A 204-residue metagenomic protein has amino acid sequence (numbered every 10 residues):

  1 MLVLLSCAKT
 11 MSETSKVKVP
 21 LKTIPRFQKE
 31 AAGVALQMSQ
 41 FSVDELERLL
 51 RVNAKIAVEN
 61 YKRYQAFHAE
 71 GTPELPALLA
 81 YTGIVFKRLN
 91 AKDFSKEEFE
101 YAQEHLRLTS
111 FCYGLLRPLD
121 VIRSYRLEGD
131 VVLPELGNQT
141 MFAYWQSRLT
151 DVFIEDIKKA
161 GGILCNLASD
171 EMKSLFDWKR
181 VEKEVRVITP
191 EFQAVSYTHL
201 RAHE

Functional and structural regions predicted by a protein language model:
V3, C165, I188-P190: Hydrophobic/aromatic beta-strand patches that form the interior of the parallel beta-sheet core in alpha/beta enzyme
L4-D93: Active-site helix-to-loop segments that bind/position phosphate- or nucleotide-bearing substrates and donors across
K16, L175-W178: A short acidic (Asp/Glu
L21, R180-K183: Short, solvent-exposed amphipathic alpha-helical segments in soluble enzyme and RNA/protein-processing domains
I84-N166, E171-S174: Structured, non-membrane catalytic/scaffold regions adjacent to prosthetic-group chemistry
A168-S169, F192-A194: Short, structured patches in soluble enzyme cores that scaffold and shape functional sites
E182, R186-F192: Well-ordered beta-sheet/strand-loop patches within structured domains
T198-H203: Conserved small/polar residues in nucleotide/adenosyl-binding loops
